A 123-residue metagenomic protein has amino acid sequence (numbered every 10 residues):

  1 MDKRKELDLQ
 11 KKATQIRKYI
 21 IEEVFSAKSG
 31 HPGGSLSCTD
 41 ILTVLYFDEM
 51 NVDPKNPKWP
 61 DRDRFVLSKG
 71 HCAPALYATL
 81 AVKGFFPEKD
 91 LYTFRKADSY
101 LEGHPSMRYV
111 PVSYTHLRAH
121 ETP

Functional and structural regions predicted by a protein language model:
D2: Conserved, charged catalytic cores of large soluble enzymes
E6-H71: N-terminal amphipathic, basic-rich helices that act as targeting or association modules
V44-D48, V82-K83, T122: Active-site catalytic microenvironments for nucleophilic, acid-base chemistry
H71-A73, K83, Y100-L101: A short acidic, glycine/proline-enriched capping/turn motif at secondary-structure boundaries, especially helix N-cap
Y77-F86: Alpha-helical support elements that line or immediately flank enzyme active sites and cofactor-binding pockets
F85-T93: A glycine-rich helix N-cap at a beta->alpha junction
F94-S113: An acidic/histidine-cluster motif and surrounding catalytic segment that typifies divalent-metal-assisted enzyme active
H116-P123: Single conserved hydrophobic/aromatic residue that forms the stacking wall/gate of nucleotide- or nucleobase-binding
